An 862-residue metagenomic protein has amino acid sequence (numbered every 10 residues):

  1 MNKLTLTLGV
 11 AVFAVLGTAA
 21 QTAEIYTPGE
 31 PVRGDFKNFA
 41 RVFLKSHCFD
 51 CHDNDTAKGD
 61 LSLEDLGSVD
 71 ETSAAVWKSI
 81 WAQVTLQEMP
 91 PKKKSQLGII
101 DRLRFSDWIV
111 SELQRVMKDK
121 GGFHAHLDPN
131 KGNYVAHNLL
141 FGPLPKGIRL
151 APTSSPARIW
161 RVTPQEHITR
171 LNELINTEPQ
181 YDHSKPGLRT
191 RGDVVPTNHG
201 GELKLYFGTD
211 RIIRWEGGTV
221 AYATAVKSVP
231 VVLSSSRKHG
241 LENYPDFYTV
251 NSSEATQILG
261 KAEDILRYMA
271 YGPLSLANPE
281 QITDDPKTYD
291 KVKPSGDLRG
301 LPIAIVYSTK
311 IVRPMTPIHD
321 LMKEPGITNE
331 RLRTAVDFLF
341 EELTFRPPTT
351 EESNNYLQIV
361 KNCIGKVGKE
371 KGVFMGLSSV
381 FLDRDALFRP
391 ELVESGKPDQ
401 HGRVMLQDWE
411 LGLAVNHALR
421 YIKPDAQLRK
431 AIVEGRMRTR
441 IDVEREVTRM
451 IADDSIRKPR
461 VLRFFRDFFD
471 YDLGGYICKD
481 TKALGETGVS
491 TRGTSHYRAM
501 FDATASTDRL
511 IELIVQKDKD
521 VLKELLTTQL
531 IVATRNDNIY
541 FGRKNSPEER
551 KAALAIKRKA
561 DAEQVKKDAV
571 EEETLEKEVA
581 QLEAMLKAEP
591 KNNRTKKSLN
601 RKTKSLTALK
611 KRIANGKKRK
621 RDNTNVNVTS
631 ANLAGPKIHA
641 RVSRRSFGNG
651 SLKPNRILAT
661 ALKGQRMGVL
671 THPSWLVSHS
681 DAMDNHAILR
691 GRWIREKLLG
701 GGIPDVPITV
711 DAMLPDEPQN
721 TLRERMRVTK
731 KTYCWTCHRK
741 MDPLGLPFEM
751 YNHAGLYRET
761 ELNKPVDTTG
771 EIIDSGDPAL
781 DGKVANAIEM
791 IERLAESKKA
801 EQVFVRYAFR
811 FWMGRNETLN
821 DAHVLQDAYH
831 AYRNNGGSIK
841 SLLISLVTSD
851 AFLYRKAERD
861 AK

Functional and structural regions predicted by a protein language model:
M1-T5: Positively charged n-region of N-terminal signal peptides that target proteins for export
T7-G17: Bacterial N-terminal signal peptides
A20-A23, G29, F36-K37, W77 (+7 more regions): Extracytoplasmic c-type cytochrome modules immediately beyond a signal peptide or single-pass transmembrane anchor
A20-R104, R333, A659-A787, I791-V803 (+2 more regions): Sequence context surrounding c-type heme c attachment/ligation sites in exported
A20-T316, F338-E342, R346-K366, M375 (+9 more regions): Aromatic- and Gly/Pro-enriched helix-to-coil junctions and flexible linker segments
K58, P91, R115, R346-T350 (+11 more regions): Secretory-pathway/luminal and periplasmic proteins that interact with or process carbohydrate-rich
A225, V232, P279, K287-K291 (+13 more regions): Substrate/cofactor-recognition hotspot
L274, P279-M322, L387-L413, H417-R420 (+4 more regions): Long, ordered, helix-rich scaffold segments
